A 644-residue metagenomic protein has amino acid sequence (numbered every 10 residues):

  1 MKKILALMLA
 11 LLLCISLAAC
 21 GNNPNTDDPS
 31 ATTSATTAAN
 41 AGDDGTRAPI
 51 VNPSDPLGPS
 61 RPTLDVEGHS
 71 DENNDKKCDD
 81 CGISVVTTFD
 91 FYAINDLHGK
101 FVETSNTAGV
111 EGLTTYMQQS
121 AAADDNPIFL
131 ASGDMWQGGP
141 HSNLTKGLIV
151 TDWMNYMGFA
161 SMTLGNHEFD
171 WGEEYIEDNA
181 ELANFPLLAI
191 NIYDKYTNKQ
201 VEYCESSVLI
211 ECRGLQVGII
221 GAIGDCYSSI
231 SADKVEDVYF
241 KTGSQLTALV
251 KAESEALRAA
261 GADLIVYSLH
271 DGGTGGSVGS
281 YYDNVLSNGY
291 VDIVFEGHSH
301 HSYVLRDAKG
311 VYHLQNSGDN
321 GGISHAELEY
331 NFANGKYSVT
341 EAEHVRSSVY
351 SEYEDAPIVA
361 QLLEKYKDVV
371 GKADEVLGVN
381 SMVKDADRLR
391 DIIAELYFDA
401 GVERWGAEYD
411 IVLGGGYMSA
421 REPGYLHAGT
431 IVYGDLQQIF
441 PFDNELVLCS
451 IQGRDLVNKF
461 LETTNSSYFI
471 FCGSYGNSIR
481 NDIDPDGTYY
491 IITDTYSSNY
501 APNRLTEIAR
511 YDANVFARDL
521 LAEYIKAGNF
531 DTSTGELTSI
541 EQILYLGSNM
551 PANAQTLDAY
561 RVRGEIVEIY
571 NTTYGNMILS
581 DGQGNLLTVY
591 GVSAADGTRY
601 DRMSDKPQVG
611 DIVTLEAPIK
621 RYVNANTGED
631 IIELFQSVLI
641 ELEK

Functional and structural regions predicted by a protein language model:
K2-A10: Sec-dependent signal peptide recognition, specifically the positively charged N-region followed immediately by
S16-A19: C-terminal motif of bacterial Sec signal peptides marking the signal peptidase cleavage site
G21-N23: Bacterial signal peptide processing site
D27-L64, S70: Intrinsically disordered, low-complexity serine/threonine-rich repeat tracts
K76: Acidic, glycine-anchored loop motifs typical of Ca2+
V85-S351: Acidic, metal/ion-coordinating pockets
T88, K100, A122, V238 (+2 more regions): Catalytic centers of hydrolytic enzymes
G535-K644: OB-fold single-stranded nucleic acid-binding module
